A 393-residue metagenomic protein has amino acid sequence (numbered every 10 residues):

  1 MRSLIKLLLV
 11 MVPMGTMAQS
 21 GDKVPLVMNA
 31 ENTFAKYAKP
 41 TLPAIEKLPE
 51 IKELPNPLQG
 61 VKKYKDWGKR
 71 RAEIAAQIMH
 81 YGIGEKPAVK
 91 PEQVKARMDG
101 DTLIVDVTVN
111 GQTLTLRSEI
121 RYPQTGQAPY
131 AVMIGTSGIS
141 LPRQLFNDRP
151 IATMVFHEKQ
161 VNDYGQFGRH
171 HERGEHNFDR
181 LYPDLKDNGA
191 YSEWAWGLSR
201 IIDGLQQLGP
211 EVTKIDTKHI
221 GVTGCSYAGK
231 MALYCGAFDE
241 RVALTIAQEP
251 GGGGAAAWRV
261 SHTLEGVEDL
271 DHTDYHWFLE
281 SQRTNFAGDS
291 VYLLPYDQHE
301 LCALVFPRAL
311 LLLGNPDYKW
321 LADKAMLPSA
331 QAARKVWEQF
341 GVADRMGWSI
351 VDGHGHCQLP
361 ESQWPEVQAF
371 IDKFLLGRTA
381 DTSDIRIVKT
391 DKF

Functional and structural regions predicted by a protein language model:
R2-V10: Sec-dependent signal peptide recognition, specifically the positively charged N-region followed immediately by
P13-G15: N-terminal signal peptide c-region/cleavage motif recognized by signal peptidases
Q19-R117, Y122-A128, R149, F306-F393: Alpha/beta-hydrolase-fold serine-hydrolase catalytic core, especially in secreted/extracellular enzymes
G135-K218, G251-G254, W258-V260: Cap/lid segment of the alpha/beta-hydrolase catalytic domain
G224-A228, A232: Gly/Ala-rich beta-loop-alpha elbow adjacent to hydrolase catalytic centers
A237-A243: Conserved hydrolase catalytic core segment
Q248-L301, A322-A330, E338-A343: Mobile cap/lid helix-loop segments that gate and shape the active-site cleft of serine hydrolases
